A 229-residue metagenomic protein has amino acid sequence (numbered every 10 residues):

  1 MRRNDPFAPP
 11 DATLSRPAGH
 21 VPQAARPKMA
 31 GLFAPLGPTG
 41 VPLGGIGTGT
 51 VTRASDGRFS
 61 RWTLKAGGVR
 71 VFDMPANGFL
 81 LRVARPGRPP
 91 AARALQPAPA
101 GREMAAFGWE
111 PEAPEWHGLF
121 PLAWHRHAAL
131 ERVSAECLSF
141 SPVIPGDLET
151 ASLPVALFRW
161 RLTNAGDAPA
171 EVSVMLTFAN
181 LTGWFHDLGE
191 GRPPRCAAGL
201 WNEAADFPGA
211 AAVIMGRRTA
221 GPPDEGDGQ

Functional and structural regions predicted by a protein language model:
R2-P89, A94-L95: Beta-strand-rich N-terminal accessory domains
A24-K28, L32-G37, K65-G67, F107-P111 (+5 more regions): Short alpha-helical segments and helix-capping/turn motifs at coil-helix boundaries
F33, P42-G44, H117-L119, T150-P154 (+1 more regions): Solvent-exposed loop and beta-edge segments used for protein-protein assembly and interaction
A34-P35, P75-N77, H117-A123, F207-G209: A short, compositionally biased
G37-T39, N77-F79, A123, A156-F158 (+1 more regions): Residue-level detector of short, conserved catalytic/binding motifs and their immediate flanks
R85-G87, H127-E131, N164: Short acidic, glycine-rich loop/turn motifs
P97-A156: Extended, loop-rich substrate-binding clefts of extracytoplasmic carbohydrate-active enzymes
P142-Q229: Polysaccharide-binding surfaces and accessory modules of carbohydrate-active proteins
